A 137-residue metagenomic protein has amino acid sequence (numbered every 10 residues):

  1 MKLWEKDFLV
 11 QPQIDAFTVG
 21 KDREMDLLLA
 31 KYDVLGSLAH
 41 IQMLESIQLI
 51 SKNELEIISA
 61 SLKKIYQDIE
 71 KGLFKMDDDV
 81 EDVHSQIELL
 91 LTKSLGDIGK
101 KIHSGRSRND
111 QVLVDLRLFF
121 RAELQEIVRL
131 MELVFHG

Functional and structural regions predicted by a protein language model:
M1-G137: A helix-coil-helix interface module used to build multimeric assemblies and to scaffold catalytic/cofactor sites
